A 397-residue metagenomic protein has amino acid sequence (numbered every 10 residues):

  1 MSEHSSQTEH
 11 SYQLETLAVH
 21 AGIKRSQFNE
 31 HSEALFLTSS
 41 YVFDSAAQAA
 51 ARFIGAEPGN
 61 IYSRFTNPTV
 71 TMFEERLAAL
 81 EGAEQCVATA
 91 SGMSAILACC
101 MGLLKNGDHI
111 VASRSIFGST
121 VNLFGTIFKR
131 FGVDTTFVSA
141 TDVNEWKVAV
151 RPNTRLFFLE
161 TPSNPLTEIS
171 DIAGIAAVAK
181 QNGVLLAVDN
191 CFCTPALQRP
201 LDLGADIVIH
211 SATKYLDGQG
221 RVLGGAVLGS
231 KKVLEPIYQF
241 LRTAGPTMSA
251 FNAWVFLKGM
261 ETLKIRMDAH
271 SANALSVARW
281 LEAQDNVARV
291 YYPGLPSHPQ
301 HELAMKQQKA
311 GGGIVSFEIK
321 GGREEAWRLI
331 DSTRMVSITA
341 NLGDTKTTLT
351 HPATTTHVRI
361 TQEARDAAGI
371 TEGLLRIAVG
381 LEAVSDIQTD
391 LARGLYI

Functional and structural regions predicted by a protein language model:
S2, G125, D134, T347-I397: PLP-dependent enzyme catalytic core of the Aspartate aminotransferase-like
S2-N67, E75: N-terminal "arm"/small-domain region of PLP-dependent enzymes with the aminotransferase-like
H10-E15, A21-I23, V42, P68 (+4 more regions): Positively charged, small/polar-rich N-terminal and surface patches that mediate targeting and assembly and bind
L17-A34, E324-A364: C-terminal core of ALDH-fold dehydrogenases
A18-Q27, Q85-N286, Y291: Conserved PLP-enzyme active-site core in the AAT-like
S45-S94, S119-T126: Conserved N-terminal alpha-helix of the aminotransferase class I/II PLP-enzyme fold
F256-I265, G313-K320, R376-G380: Short, well-ordered beta-strand elements within core beta-sheets of diverse protein domains
L275-G343, I360-D366: Conserved small-domain helix->loop->beta segment predominantly found in fold-type I
